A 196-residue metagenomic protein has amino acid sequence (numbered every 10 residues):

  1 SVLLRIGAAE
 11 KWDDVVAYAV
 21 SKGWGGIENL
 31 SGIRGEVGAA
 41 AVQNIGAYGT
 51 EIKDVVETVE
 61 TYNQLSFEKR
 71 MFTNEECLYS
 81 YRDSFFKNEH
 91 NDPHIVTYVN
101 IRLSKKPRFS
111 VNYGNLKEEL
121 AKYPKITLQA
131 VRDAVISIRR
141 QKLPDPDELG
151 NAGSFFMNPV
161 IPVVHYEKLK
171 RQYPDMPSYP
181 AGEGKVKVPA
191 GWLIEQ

Functional and structural regions predicted by a protein language model:
S1-L65: Anion-binding (especially nucleotide phosphate/pyrophosphate-binding) glycine-rich loop and adjoining beta-alpha core
K69-Q196: Phosphate/pyrophosphate- and phosphate-bearing ligand-binding catalytic cores of soluble enzymes
